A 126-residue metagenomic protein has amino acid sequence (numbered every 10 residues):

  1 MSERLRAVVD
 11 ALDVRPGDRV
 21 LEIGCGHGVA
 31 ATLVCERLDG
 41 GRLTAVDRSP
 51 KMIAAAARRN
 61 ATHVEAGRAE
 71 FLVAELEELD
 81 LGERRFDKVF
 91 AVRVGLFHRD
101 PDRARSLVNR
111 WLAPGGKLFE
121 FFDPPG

Functional and structural regions predicted by a protein language model:
M1-V9: Conserved SAM-binding loop and adjacent beta-strand
D10-R15, E36: Glycine-rich helix-loop-beta junction characteristic of Rossmann-like nucleotide cofactor-binding loops
D18, G41, D87: Nucleotide donor/acceptor-binding cores
L21-L79: Class I SAM-dependent methyltransferase SAM/SAH-binding core
E77-V89: A short acidic, Gly/Pro-enriched loop at the edge of an enzyme's catalytic core that lines a small-molecule cofactor
K88-P101: A short SAM/SAH-binding and catalytic strip from SAM-dependent methyltransferases
D102-P114: A short glycine-rich, Lys/Arg-flanked "PGG" loop and its adjoining helix->strand segment in the class I
G115-D123: Conserved beta-strand signature within the Rossmann-like core of class I S-adenosyl-L-methionine
